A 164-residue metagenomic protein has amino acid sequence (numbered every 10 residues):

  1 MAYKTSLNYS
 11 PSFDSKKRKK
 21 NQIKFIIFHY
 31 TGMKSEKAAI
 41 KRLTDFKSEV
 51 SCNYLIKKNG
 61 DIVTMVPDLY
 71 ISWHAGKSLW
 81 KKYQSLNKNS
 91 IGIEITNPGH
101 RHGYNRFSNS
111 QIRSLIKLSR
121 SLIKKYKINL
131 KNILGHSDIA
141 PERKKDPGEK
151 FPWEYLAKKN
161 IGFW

Functional and structural regions predicted by a protein language model:
M1-Q84: N-terminal catalytic cores of peptidoglycan-degrading enzymes
K4, Q84, P98-G99, G103-W164: Basic/polar, cationic surfaces and motifs that engage anionic cell-wall and phosphate/carboxylate ligands
N21, K88, I128: Structured loop/turn residues at beta-strand edges in well-structured enzyme cores
F25, S90-G92, N132: Structural preference for beta-strand elements that scaffold enzyme active sites
F28, I93, L115: Conserved, mostly hydrophobic/aromatic
Y30, I95, S137: Residues immediately flanking
L55, G92-E94, L134: Conserved beta-strand segments that form the floor/walls of ligand-binding pockets within enzyme and binding domains
Q84-I95: Short coil-to-beta-strand
